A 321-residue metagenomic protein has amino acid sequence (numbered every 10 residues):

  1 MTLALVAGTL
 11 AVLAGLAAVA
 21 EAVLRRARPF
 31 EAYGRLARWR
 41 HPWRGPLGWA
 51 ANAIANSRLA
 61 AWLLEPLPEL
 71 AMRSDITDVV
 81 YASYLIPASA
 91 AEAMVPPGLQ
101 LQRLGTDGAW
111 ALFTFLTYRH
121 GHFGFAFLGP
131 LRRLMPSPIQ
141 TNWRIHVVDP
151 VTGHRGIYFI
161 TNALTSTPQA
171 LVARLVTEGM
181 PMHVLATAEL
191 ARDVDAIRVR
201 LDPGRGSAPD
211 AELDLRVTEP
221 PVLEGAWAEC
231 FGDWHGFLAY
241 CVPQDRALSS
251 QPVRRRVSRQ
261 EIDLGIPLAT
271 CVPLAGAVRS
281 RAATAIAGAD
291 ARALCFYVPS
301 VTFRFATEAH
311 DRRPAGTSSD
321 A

Functional and structural regions predicted by a protein language model:
T2-P29, G45-A50, I54: Terminal signal-anchor or tail-anchor transmembrane helices that tether membrane-associated enzymes to cellular
L24-E31, R35-L36, S57-R58, E178-A321: Interaction-surface and assembly-scaffold signal
Y33-W39, P46, F125-P130: N-terminal intrinsically disordered, cationic/polar leader segments that include organellar targeting peptides
L47-S74: N-terminal, Lys/Arg- and Ser/Thr-rich interaction peptides
M72, S83, A88-Q140: Glycine/small-residue-rich interface belts in oligomeric ring/scaffold proteins and their assembly partners
T77-S83: Short amphipathic
H120-R205: Aromatic- and glycine-enriched beta-alpha-beta binding-site module
